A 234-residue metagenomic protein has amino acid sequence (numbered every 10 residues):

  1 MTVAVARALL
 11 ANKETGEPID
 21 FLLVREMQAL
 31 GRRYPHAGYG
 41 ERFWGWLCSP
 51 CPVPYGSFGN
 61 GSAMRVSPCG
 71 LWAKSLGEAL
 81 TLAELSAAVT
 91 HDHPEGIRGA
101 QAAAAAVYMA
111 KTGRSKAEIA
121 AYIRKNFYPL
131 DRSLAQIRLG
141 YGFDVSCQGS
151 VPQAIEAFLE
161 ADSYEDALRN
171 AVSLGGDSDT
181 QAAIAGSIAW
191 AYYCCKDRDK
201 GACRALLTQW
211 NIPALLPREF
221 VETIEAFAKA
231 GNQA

Functional and structural regions predicted by a protein language model:
M1-A234: Structured, active/binding-site neighborhoods that engage oxygen-rich ligands
